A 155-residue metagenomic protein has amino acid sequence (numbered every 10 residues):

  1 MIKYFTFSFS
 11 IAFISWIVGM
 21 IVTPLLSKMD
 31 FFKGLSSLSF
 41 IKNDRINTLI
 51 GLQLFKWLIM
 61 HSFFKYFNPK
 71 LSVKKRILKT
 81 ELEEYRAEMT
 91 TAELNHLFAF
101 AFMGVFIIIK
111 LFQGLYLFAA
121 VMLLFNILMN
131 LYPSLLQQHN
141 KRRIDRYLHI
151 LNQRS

Functional and structural regions predicted by a protein language model:
M1-I41, N95-Q113: Long, highly hydrophobic alpha-helical transmembrane signal-anchor segments
I2, I11-I17, I21, I41 (+8 more regions): Weak global preference for isoleucine
K3, F7, I11, A87 (+3 more regions): Alpha-helical transmembrane segments of integral membrane proteins
K28-E81, Y85, I150-S155: Membrane-proximal soluble regions of multi-pass membrane proteins
L78-A99: Loop-to-transmembrane boundary segments
N95-R142: Hydrophobic transmembrane alpha-helices
L135-S155: Cytosolic/matrix-facing juxtamembrane and C-terminal tails of multi-pass cellular membrane proteins
